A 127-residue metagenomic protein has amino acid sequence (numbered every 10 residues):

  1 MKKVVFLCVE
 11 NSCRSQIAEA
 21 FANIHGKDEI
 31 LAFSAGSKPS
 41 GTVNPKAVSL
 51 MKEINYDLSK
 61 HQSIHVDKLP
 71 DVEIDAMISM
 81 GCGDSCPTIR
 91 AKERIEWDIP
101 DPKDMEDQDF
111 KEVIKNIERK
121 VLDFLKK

Functional and structural regions predicted by a protein language model:
M1-D67: Conserved active-site segments centered on acidic
V9, G81-C82: Glycine-rich His-Gly loop
L50, S79-M80: Short alpha-helix boundary/capping motifs
K68-L69, C86: Structural motif
D71-E73: Alpha-helix C-terminal capping/helix-to-coil transition sites in glycosyltransferase folds
A76, C82-K127: Phosphate-binding/catalytic loops
